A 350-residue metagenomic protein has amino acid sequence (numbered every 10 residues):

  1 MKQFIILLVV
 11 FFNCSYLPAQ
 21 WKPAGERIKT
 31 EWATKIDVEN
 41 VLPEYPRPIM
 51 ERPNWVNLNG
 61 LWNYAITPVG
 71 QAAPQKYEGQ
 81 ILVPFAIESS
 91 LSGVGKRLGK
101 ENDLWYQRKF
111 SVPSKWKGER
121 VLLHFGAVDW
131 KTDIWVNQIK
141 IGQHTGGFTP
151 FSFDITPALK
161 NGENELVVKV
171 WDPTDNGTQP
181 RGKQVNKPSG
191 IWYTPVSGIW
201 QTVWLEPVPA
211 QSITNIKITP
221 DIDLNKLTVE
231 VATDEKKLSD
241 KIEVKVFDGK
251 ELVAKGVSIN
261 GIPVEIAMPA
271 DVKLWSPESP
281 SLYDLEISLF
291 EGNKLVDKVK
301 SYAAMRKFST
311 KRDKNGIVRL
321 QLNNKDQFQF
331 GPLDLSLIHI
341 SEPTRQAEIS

Functional and structural regions predicted by a protein language model:
M1-W21: Bacterial Sec-dependent N-terminal signal peptides
Q20-H124, P180-W192, V196-I199, P209 (+1 more regions): Extended carbohydrate-recognition surfaces in non-catalytic/accessory domains of CAZymes and lectin-like proteins
N63-T67, K96-I213, K236, E251 (+1 more regions): Accessory beta-strand-rich segments of carbohydrate-active enzymes
W135-I141, F247-G249, G292, N323-N324: Short strand-turn-strand beta-turns centered on an Asx-Gly dipeptide
V136, K226-S258, V264-A267: Beta-strand-rich binding/interaction modules
P207-K237, R319: Surface beta-strand/loop "capping" patches
G292-Q329: Carboxylate/His-rich catalytic cores and anion/metal-binding grooves
I338-S350: Single conserved hydrophobic/aromatic residue that forms the stacking wall/gate of nucleotide- or nucleobase-binding
